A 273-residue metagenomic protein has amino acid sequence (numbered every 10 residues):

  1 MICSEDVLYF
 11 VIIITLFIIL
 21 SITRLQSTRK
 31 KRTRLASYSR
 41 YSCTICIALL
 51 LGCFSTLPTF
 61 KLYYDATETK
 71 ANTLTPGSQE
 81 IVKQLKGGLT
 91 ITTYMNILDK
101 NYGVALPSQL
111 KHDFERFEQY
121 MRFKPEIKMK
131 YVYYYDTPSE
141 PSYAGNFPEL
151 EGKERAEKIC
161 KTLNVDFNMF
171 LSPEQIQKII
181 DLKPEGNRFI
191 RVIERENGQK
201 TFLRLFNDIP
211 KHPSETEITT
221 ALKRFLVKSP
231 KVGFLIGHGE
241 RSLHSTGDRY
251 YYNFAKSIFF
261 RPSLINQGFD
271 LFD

Functional and structural regions predicted by a protein language model:
I2-Y9, I13-D273: Short, surface-exposed patches at the edges or C-terminal ends of soluble domains, predominantly
